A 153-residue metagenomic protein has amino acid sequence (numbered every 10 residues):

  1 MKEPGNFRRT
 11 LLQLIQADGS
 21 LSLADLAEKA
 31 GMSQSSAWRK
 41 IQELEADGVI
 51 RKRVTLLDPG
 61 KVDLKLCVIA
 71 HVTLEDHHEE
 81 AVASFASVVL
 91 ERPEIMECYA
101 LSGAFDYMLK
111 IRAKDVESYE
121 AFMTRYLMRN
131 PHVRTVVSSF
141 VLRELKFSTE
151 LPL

Functional and structural regions predicted by a protein language model:
M1-L153: A compositional/biophysical signature of low hydrophobicity enriched in polar/charged and small residues
